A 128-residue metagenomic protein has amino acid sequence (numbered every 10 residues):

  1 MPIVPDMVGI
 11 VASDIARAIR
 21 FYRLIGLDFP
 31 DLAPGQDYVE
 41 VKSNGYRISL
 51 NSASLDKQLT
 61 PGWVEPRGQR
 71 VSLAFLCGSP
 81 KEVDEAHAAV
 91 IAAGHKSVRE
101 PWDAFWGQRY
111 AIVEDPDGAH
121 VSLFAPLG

Functional and structural regions predicted by a protein language model:
M1-M7, I25-E114, A125-G128: Vicinal oxygen chelate
A12-D14, F105-W106: Conserved beta-strand-loop-alpha-helix junction that forms the acyl-donor binding cleft
D14, D115-D117: Acidic active-site catalytic centers that drive phospho-/nucleotidyl reactions and related ester hydrolyses
I15-A16, P80: Alpha-helix N-cap/helix-start and coil->helix boundary motif
A16-R17, E85: Alpha-helical macromolecular-interaction surfaces
A18-R23, V90, G118: Conserved active-site tyrosine of GNAT-family acetyltransferases
H120-L123: Short glycine-/small-residue motifs
